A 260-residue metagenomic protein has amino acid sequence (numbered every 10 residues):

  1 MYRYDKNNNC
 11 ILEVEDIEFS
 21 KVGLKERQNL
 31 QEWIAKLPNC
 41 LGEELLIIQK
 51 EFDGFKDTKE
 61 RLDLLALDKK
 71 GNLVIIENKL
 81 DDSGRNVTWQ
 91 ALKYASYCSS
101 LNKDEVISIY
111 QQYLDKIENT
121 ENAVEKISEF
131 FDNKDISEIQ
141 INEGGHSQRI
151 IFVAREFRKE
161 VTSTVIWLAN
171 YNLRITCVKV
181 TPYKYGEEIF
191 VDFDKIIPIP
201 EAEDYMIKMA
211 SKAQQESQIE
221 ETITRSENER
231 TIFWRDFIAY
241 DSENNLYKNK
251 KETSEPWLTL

Functional and structural regions predicted by a protein language model:
M1-L260: Charged, terminal alpha-helix-loop-beta segments that serve as non-catalytic nucleic-acid engagement and/or assembly
